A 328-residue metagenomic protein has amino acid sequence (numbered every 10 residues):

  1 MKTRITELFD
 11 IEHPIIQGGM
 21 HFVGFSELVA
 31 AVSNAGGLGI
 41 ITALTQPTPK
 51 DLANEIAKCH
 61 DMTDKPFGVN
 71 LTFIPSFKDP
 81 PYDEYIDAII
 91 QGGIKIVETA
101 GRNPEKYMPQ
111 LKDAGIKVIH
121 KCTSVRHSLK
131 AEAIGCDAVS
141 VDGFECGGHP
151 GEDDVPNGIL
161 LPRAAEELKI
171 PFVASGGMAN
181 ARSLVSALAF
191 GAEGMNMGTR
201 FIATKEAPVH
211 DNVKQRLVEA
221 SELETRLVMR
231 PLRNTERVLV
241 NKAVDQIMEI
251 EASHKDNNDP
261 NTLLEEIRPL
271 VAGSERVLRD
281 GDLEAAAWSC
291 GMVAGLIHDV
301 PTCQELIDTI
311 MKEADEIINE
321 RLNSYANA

Functional and structural regions predicted by a protein language model:
M1-P171: Active-site entrance/lid segments in N-terminal catalytic domains of soluble metabolic enzymes
M20, G177-M178: Active-site metal-binding loops of divalent metal-dependent hydrolases
G151-V173, A179-A328: Conserved active-site-proximal phosphate/metal-binding subdomains
